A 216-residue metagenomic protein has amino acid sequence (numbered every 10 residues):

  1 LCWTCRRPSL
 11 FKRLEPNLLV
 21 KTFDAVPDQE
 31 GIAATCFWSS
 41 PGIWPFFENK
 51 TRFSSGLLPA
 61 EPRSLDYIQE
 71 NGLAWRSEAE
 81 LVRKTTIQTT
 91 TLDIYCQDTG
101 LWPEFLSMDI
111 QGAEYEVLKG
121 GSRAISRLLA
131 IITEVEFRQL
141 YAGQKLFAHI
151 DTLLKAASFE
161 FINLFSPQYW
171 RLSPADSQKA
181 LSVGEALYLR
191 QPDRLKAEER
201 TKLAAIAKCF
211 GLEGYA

Functional and structural regions predicted by a protein language model:
L1, R83-T85, M108-Q111: Short, flexible loop segments at the rims of nucleotide/cofactor-binding pockets, characterized by
L1-V82, F137-L140: SAM cofactor-binding core of SAM-dependent methyltransferases, primarily the Rossmann-like beta-alpha-beta module
T4-P8, K50, T85, T89 (+3 more regions): A structural signal for well-ordered alpha-helical scaffolds and beta->alpha junctions
C5-S9, T90-I94, L118-G120, P174: A generic local structural motif
L18, Q97-G214: Conserved acidic-Pro-Pro-aromatic motif
A33-C36, T86-T89, S107: Conserved residues in the N-terminal Rossmann fold of short-chain dehydrogenase/reductase
R52, R63, D93, P192-R194: Residues that cap or initiate secondary-structure elements
A79, R83-Q97: Internal catalytic-core helix/loop-beta-alpha segment that presents or stabilizes conserved functional determinants
